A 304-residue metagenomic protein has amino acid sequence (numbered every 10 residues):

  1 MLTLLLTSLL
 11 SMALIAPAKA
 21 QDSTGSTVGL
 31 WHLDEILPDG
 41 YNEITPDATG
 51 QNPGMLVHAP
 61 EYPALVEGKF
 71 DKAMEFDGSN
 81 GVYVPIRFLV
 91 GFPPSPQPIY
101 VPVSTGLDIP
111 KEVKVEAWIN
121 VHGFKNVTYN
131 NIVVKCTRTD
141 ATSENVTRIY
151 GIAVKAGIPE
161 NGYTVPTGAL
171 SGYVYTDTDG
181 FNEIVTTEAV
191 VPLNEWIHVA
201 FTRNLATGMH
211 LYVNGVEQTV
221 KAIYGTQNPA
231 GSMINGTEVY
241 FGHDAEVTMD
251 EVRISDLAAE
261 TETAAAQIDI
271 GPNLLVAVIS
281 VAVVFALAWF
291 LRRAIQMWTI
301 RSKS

Functional and structural regions predicted by a protein language model:
L2-A13: Bacterial N-terminal signal peptides
A20-F88, S143, T219, I254 (+2 more regions): Extracytoplasmic low-complexity segments
G25-V28, L37-G40, T45, G81-S171 (+3 more regions): Extracellular glycan-recognition modules
G172-H198: Short, aromatic/His-centered strand-loop micro-motif at the edge of beta-sheets
E195-H210: Localized edge beta-strand/strand-to-loop motifs within extracellular or lumenal beta-rich domains
K221-T248: Flexible glycan-contacting loops in extracellular carbohydrate-active proteins
T261-L274: Short, aromatic-rich amphipathic segments at membrane interfaces that lie adjacent to a transmembrane helix or signal
I295-S304: Cytoplasmic C-terminal tails of single-pass
